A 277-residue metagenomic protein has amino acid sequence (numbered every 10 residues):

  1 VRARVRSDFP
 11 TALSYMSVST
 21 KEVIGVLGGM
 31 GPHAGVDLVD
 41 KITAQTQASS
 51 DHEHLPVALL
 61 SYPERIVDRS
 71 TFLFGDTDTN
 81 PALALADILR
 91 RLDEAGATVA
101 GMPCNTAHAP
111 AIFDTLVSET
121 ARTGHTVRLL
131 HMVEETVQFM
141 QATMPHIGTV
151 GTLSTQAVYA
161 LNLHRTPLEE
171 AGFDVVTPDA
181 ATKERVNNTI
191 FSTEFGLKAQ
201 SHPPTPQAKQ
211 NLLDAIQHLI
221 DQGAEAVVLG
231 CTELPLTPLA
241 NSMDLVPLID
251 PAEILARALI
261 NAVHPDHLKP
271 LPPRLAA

Functional and structural regions predicted by a protein language model:
V1-Y15: N-terminal amphipathic/basic-hydrophobic helices that include classical n-h-c signal peptides and signal-anchor
A12-A277: Non-catalytic structural scaffold of enzyme domains
